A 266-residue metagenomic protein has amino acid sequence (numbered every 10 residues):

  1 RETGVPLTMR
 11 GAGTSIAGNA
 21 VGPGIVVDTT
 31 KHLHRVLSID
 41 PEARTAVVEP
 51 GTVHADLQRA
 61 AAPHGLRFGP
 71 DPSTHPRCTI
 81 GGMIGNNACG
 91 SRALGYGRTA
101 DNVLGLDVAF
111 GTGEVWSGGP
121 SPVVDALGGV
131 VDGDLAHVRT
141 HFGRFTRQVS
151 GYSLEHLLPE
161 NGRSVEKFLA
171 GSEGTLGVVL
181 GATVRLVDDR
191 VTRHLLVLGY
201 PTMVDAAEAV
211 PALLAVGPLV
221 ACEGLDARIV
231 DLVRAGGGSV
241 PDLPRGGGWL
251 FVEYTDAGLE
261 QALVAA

Functional and structural regions predicted by a protein language model:
R1-L7, A20-V21, I25, T29-P72 (+4 more regions): N-terminal glycine-rich flavin-associated loop
G13-I16, M83-R92, G162-V187: Conserved phosphate/anionic-ligand binding catalytic regions in large, soluble enzymes, centered on
S15-G18, T74-G81, S150-S153, L157 (+1 more regions): A glycine-rich phosphate-binding loop feature that marks nucleotide/adenosyl-phosphate handling sites
K31, L104-V108, H156, K167-S172 (+2 more regions): Short beta-strand elements
G69-P72, D132-G151, A207-V233: Flexible, glycine/charged-enriched surface loops at secondary-structure junctions
W116, P120-G162: Phosphate/pyrophosphate- and phosphate-bearing ligand-binding catalytic cores of soluble enzymes
G118, A182-D189, A207, L214-A266: Terminal amphipathic helices with adjacent charged low-complexity linkers/tails
